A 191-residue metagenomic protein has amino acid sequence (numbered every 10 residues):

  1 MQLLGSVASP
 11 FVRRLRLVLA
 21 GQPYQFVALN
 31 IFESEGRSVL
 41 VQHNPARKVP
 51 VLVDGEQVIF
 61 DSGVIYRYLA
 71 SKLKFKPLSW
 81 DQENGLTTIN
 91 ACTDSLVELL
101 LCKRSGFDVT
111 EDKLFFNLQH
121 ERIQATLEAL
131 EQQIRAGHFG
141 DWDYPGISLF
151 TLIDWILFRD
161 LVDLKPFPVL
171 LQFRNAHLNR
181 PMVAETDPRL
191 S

Functional and structural regions predicted by a protein language model:
M1-L114: GST-like domain detector, emphasizing the conserved glutathione-binding G-site in the N-terminal thioredoxin-like
Q2-L3, L161, E185: Short, contiguous strand/loop micro-motifs
P77-L78, D108-V109, K165, A184-R189: Short, hydrophobic secondary-structure boundary micro-motifs
T93-A176: GST-like fold's C-terminal all-alpha helical module
V169-S191: Long hydrophobic alpha-helical segments typical of transmembrane helices together with their membrane-interfacial
